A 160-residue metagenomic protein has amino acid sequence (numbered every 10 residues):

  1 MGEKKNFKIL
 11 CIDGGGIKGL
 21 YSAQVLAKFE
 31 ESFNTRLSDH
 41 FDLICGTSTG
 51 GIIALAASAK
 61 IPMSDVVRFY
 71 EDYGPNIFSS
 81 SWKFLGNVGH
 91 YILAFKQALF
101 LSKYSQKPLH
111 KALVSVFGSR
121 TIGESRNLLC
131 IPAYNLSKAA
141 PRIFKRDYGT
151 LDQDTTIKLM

Functional and structural regions predicted by a protein language model:
G2-E3, E124: Generic structural signal for beta-strand residues in well-ordered domains
E3-L113, K145-Y148, T155-K158: Patatin-like phospholipase
I17, E124-M160: Active-site gating loop/helix substructures
G118: Phosphate-facing sequence motifs and polybasic nucleic-acid/acidic-lipid-binding regions
